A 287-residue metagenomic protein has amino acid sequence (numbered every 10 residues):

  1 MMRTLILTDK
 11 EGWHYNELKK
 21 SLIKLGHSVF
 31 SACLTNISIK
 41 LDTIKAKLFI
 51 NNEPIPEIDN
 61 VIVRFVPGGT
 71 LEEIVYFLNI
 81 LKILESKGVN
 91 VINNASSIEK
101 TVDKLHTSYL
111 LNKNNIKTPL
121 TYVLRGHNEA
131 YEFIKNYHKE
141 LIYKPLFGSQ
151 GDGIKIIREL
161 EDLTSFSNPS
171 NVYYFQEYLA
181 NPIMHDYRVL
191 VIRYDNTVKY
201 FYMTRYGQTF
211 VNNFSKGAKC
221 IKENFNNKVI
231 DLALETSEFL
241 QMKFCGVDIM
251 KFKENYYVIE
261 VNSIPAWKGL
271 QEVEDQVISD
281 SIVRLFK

Functional and structural regions predicted by a protein language model:
M1-L5: Extreme N-terminal starter segment of soluble prokaryotic enzymes
D9-L120: Conserved N-proximal alpha/beta basic substrate-recognition cap immediately N-terminal to, or forming the N-lobe
N114-H138: Rossmann-like NAD(P)H-binding beta-loop-alpha module
L120, L141-D162: Glycine-rich phosphate-binding loop of ATP-grasp-fold ATP-dependent ligases
L141, K199, C245, Y257-E260: Protein kinase-like catalytic core scaffold
D152-S237: Phosphate-binding site of ATP-dependent enzymes
V189-V191, N255-G269: A short beta-strand motif that forms the metal-chelation/ATP-contact edge of phosphoryl-transfer active sites
T209-V258, S279-K287: A long amphipathic alpha-helix within ATP-dependent nucleotide-binding catalytic cores
